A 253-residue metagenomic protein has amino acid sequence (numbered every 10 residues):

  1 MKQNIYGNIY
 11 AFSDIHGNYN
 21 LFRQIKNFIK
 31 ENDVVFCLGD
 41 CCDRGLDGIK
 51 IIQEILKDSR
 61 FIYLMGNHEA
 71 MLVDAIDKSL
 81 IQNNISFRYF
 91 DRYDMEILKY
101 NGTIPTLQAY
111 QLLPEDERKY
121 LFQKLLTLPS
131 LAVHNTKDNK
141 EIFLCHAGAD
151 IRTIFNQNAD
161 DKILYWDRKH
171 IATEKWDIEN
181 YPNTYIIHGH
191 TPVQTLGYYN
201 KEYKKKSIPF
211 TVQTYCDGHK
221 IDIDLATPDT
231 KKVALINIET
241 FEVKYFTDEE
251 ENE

Functional and structural regions predicted by a protein language model:
M1-E54: N-terminal active-site segment of His-dependent metallophosphoesterases
Y6, E31-N32, D58-R60, N139-K140 (+1 more regions): A general structural motif
A11, V35-C37, Y63-L64, F143 (+2 more regions): Residue-level marker for buried hydrophobic side chains located in beta-strands that build the well-ordered beta-sheet
D14, D40, I55, G66-N67 (+5 more regions): Divalent metal-coordination and catalytic microenvironments
H16-G17, D43, A70, A149 (+2 more regions): Short, glycine/acidic-enriched loop or turn micro-motifs at the edges of active sites
G45-V133, N139-K140, T173: Active-site neighborhood of divalent metal-dependent phosphoester bond hydrolases
Y100-I221, A226-K231: Acidic, His/Gly-enriched loop-helix segments that form or flank divalent-metal centers in metallo-dependent hydrolases
N135-D138, N237-E242: Short acidic-glycine loop/turn motifs at beta-strand connectors
